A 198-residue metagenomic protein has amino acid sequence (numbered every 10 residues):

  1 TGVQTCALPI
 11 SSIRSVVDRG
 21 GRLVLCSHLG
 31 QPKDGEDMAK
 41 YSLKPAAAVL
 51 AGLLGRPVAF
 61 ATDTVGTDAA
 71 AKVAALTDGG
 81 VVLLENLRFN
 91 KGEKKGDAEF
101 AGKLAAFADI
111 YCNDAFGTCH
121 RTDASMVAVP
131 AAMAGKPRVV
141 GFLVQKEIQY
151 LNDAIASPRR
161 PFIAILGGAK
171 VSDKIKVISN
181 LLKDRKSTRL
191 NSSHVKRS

Functional and structural regions predicted by a protein language model:
T1-L8, N191-H194: Short, small-residue-biased leader/transition segments that mark boundaries at the very start of proteins
A7-K186: Active-site loop-to-helix "anion-binding N-cap" substructures in soluble metabolic enzymes
